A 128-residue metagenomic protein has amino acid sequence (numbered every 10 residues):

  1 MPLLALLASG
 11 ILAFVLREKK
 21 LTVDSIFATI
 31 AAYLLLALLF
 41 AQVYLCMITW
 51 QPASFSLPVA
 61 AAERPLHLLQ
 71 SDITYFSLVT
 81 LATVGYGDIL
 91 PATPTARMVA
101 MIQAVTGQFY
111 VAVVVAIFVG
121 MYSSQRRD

Functional and structural regions predicted by a protein language model:
M1-Y33: Alpha-helical transmembrane segments and their immediate interhelical/interface regions in integral membrane proteins
L3-G10, L38-A41, V79, I117: Helical transmembrane-bundle signal
L4, A32-L39, G107, V111: Hydrophobic alpha-helical transmembrane segments of multipass membrane transporters and ion channels, focusing on
S9-L16, Y44, I48, A116-S123: Membrane-water interface at transmembrane helix exits
L21-A28, P58, V99-I102: Non-cytosolic membrane-interface motifs at loop->transmembrane helix junctions
A31, A37-Y75: Outer-pore turret/helix-boundary of cation channels
L34, W50-Q51, T106, R126: Alpha-helix capping/termination and helix-coil
H67-D128: Pore domain of cation channels
